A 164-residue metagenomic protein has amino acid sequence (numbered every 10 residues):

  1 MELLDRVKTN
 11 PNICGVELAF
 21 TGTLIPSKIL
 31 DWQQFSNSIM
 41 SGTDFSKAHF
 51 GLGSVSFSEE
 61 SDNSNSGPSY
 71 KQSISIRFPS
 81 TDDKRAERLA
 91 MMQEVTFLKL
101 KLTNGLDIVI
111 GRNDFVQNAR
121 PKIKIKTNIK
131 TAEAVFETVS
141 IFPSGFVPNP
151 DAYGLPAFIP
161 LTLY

Functional and structural regions predicted by a protein language model:
M1-S73, F115-T127: Solvent-exposed edge beta-strands and adjacent loop segments that serve as assembly or binding interfaces
L18, F78, L100-L102, T138: Hydrophobic side chains in beta-strands
T23-I25, T81-D83, G105-D107, Q117 (+1 more regions): Generic "edge-of-domain/loop-turn" microfeature
S61-K84, N128-P143: Oligomerization/assembly interface segments of phage tail-like spikes and tubes
P68, M91-Q93, N149: Flexible, charged surface loops at secondary-structure boundaries
S75, T103-R120: Short acidic, glycine/tyrosine-flanked loop/strand segments centered on an H-E-D-like triad
D82, A86-I110: Short, acidic/charged, Gly/Pro-enriched secondary-structure junctions
N113-Y164: Mixed-charge, glycine-accented linear interaction segment located at domain edges/termini
